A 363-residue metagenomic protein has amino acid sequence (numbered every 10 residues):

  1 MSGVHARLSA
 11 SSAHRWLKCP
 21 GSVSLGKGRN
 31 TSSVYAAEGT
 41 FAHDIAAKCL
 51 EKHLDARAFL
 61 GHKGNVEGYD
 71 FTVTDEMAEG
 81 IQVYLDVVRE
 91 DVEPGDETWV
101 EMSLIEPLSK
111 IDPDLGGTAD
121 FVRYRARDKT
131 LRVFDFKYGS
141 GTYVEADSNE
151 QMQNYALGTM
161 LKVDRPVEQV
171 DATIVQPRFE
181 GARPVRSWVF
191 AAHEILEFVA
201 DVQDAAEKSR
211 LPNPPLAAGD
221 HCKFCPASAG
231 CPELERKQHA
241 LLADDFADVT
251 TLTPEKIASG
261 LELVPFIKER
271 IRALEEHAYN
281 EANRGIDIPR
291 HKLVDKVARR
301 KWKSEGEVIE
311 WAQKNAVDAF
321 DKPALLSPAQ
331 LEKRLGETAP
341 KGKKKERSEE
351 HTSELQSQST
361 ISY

Functional and structural regions predicted by a protein language model:
M1-L131, Q169-D171, R183-P184, V264: Metal-dependent nuclease catalytic cores that hydrolyze phosphodiester bonds in DNA/RNA, characterized by
G3, K18-N30, V133, V202-P212 (+1 more regions): Short amphipathic alpha-helical segments and their helix-coil junctions
G28-Y35, S140-V144, K162, L211-P215: Short, polar/flexible loop-turn hinges at active-site or ligand-entry regions and domain interfaces
K48-K52, G158-K162, R270, E354: Active-site catalytic microenvironments for nucleophilic, acid-base chemistry
P94-E207: Mg2+/Mn2+-dependent nuclease catalytic core
Y155, C225, T352: Calmodulin-binding IQ motif helices
L196, A200-F266: Short, charged, low-complexity amphipathic alpha-helix
E269-S353, S357, S362: Extended, charge-rich alpha-helical segments
